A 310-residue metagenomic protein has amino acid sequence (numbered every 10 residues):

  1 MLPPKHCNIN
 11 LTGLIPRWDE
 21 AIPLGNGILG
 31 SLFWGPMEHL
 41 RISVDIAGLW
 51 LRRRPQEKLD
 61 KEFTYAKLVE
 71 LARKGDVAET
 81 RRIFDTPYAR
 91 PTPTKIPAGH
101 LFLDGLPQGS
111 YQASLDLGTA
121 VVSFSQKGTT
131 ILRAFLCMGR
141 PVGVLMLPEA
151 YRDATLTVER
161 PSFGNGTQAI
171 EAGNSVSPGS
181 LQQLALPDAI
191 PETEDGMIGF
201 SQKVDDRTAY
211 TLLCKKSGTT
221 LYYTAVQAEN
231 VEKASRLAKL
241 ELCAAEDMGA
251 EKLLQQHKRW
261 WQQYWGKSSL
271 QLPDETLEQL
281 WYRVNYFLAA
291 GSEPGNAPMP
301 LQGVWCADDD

Functional and structural regions predicted by a protein language model:
L2-D310: Aromatic-residue-lined binding/catalytic grooves and analogous aromatic/hydrophobic interfacial grooves in multimeric
